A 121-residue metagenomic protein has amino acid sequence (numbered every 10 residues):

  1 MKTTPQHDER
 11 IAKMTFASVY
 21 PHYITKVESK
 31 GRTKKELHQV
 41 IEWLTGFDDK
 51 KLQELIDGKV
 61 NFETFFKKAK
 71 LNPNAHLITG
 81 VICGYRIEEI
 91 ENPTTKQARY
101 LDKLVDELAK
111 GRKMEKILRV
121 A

Functional and structural regions predicted by a protein language model:
M1-A121: A charge-rich, low-complexity, intrinsically flexible signal that marks solvent-exposed coils, linkers, repeats
